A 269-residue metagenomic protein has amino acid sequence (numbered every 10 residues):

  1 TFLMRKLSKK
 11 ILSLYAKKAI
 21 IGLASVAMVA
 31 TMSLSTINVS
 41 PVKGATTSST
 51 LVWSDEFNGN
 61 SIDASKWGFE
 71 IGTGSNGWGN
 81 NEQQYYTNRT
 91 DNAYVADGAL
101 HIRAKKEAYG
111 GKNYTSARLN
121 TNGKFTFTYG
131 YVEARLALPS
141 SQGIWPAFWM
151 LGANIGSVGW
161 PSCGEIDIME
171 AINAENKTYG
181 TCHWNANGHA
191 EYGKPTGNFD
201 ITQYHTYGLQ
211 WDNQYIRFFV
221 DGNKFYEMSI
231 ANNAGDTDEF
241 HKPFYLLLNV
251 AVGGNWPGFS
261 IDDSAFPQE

Functional and structural regions predicted by a protein language model:
T1-G22: Bacterial Sec-dependent N-terminal signal peptides
K9-L14, S40, S65, D97: Polar/charged alpha-helical tracts
V29-S48: Sec-dependent signal peptide cleavage junction
A45-E269: GH16 jelly-roll
